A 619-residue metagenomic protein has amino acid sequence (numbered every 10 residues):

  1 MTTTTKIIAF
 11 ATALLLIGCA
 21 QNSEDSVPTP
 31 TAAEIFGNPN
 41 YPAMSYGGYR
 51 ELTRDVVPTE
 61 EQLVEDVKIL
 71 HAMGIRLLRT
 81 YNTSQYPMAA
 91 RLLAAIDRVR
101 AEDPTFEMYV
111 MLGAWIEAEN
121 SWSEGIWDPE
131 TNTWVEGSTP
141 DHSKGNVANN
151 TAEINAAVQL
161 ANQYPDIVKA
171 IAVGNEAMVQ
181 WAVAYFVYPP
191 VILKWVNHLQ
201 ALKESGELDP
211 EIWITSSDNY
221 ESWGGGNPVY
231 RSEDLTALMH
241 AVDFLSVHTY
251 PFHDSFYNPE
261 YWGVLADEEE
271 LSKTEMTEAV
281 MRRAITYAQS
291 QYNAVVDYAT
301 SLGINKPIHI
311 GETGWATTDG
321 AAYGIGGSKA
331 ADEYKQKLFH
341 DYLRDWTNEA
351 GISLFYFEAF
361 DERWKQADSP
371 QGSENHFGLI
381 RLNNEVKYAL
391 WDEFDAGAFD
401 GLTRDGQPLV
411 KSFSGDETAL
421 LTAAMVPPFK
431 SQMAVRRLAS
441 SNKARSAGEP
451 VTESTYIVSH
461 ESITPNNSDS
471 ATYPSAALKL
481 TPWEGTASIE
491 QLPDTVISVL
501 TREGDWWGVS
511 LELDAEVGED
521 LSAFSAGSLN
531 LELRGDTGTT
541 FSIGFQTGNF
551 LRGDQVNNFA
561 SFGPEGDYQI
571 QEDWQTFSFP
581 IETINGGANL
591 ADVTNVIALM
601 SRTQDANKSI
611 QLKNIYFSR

Functional and structural regions predicted by a protein language model:
L16-G18: C-terminal motif of bacterial Sec signal peptides marking the signal peptidase cleavage site
A20-S23: Bacterial signal peptide processing site
V27-A32, P39, D55, A321-Y342 (+1 more regions): Aromatic-rich peripheral "rim/lid" segments of glycoside hydrolase catalytic domains that contact and position glycan
F36-S123, N150, I154: N-terminal carbohydrate-binding/catalytic regions of secreted carbohydrate-active enzymes
L78, I171, L245, I310-E312 (+2 more regions): Conserved, mostly hydrophobic/aromatic
A90-I212, I310, A560, P564-D567 (+1 more regions): Substrate-binding cleft of extracellular glycoside hydrolase catalytic domains
G145-N149, M178-I310, A316, G320: Noncatalytic carbohydrate-binding groove/subsite architecture in carbohydrate-active enzymes
A439-R619: Beta-rich carbohydrate-recognition modules and glycan-binding surfaces
